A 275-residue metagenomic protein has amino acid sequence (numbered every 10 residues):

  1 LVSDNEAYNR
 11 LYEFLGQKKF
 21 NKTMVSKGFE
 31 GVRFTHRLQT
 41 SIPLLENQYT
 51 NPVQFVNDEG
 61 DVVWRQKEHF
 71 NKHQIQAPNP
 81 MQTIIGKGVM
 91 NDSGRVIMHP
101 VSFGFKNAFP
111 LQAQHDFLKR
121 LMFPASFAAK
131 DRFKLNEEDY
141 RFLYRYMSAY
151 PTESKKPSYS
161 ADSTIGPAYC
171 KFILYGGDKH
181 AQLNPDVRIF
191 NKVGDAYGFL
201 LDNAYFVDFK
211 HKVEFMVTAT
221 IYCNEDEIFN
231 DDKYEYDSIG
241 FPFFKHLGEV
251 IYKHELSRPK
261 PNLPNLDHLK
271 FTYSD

Functional and structural regions predicted by a protein language model:
L1-F123: Active-site-adjacent helix/loop patches that line small-molecule binding or acyl-intermediate pockets
V96-D275: Structured C-terminal helix/loop/strand segments within mature extracytoplasmic catalytic/sensor domains
